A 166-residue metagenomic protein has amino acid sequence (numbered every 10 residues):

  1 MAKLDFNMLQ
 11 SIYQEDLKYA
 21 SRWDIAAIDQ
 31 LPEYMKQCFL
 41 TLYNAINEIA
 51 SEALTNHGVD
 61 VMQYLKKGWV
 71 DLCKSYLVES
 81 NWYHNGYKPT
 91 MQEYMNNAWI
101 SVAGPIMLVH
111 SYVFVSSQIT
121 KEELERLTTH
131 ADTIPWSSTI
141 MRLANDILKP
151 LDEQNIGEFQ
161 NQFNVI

Functional and structural regions predicted by a protein language model:
M1-I166: Alpha-helical, largely C-terminal catalytic domains that coordinate divalent metal ions via clustered Asp/Glu/His
